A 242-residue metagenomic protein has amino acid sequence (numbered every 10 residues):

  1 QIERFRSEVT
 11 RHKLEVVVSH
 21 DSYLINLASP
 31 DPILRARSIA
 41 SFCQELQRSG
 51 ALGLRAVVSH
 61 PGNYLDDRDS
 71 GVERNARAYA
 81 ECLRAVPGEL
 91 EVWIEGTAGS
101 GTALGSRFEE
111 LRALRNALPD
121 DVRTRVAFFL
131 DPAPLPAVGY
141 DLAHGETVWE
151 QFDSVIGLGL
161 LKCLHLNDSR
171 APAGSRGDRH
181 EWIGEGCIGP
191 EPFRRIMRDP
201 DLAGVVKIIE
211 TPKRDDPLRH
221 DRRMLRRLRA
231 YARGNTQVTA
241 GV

Functional and structural regions predicted by a protein language model:
Q1-D21, I25-Q44, G234-V242: N-terminal pre-domain/capping segments
Q1-V18, C43-G53, A80-E89, R115-R125 (+2 more regions): Acidic (Asp/Glu)-rich catalytic clusters
E15-V18, R55-V58, E89-E95, R125-F129 (+4 more regions): Structural preference for beta-strand elements that scaffold enzyme active sites
D21-L24, G62-Y64, E95-G101, D131-A137 (+2 more regions): Active-site beta-loop-alpha junctions enriched in small/polar residues
L27-A127: Active-site acidic/histidine proton-transfer and metal-coordination neighborhood in alpha/beta enzyme cores
D69, L104-R112, P136-G204, P212 (+1 more regions): Gly/Pro-rich active-site loop or hairpin
L202-V206, R233-V238: Alpha/beta catalytic cores of nucleotide-metabolism and tRNA/nucleoside-modifying enzymes
P217-N235: C-terminal helical cap(s) of enzyme catalytic domains, especially alpha/beta-barrels
